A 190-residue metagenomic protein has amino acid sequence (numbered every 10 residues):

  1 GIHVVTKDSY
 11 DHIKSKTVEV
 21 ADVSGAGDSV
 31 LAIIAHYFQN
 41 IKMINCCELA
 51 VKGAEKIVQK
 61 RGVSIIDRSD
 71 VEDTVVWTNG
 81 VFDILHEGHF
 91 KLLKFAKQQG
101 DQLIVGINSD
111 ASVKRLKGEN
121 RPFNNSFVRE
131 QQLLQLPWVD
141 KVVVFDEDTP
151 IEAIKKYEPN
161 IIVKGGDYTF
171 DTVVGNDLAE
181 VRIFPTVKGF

Functional and structural regions predicted by a protein language model:
G1-E72: Conserved phosphate-binding/catalytic region of the ribokinase-like
R68-F190: Nucleotidyltransferase catalytic core that binds NTPs
